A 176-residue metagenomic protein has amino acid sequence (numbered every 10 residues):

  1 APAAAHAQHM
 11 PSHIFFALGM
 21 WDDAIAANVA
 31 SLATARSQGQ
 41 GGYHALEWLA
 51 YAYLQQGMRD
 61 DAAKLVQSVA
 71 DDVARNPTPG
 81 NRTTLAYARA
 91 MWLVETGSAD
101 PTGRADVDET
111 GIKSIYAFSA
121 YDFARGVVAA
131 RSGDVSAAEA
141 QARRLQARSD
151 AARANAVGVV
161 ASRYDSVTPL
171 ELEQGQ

Functional and structural regions predicted by a protein language model:
A1-A3, L32-G39, S68-P79, A105-Y116 (+1 more regions): Solenoid-like repeat scaffolds
A5-Q8, Y43, T83, A117-S119 (+1 more regions): Start-of-helix signal in alpha-solenoid helical-repeat scaffolds, especially tetratricopeptide repeats
M10, W48, T84, A88 (+4 more regions): "A position-specific structural signal for the A-helix of alpha-solenoid helical repeats
L18, Q56, T96-S98, S132: Structural motif corresponding to the intra-repeat A-B loop/turn of tetratricopeptide repeats
V127-G133, A138, Y164-Q176: C-terminal substrate/ligand-recognition segments
